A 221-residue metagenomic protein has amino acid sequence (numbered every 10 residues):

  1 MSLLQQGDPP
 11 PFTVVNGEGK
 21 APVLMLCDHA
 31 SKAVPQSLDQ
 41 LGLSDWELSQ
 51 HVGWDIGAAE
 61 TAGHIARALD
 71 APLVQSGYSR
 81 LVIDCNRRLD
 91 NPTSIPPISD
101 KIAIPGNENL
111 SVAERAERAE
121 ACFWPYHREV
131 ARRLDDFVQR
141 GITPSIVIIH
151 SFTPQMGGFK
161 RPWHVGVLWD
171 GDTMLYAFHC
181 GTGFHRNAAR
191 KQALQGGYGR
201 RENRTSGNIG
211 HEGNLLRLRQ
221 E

Functional and structural regions predicted by a protein language model:
M1-I146, S151-E221: N-terminal catalytic or cofactor-binding beta/alpha core of small enzyme domains
